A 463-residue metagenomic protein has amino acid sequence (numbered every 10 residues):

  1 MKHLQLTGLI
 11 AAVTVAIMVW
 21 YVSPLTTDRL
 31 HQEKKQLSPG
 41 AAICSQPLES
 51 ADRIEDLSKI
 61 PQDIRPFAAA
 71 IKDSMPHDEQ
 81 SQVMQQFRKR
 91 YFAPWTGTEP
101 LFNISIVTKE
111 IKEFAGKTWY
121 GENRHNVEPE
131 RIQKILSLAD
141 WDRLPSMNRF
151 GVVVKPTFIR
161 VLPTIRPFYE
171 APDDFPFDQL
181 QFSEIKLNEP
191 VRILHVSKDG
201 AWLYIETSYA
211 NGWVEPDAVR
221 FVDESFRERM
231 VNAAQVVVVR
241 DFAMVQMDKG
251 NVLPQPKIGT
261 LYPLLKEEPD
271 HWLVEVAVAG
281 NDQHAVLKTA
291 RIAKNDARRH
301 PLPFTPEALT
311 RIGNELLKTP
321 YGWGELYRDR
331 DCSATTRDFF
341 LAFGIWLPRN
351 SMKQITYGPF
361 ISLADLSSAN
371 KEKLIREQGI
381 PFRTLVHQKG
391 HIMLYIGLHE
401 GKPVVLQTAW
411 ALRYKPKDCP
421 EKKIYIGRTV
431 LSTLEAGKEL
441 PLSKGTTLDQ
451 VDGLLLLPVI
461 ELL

Functional and structural regions predicted by a protein language model:
M1-A12: N-terminal Sec-pathway targeting helices
R29-R160, R166-A171, P176, K186 (+6 more regions): Boundary regions of SH3-family modules and the immediately adjacent low-complexity/disordered segments in eukaryotic
L30-A51, A69, Y209-G212, D217-V237 (+2 more regions): Aromatic- and glycine-rich peptidoglycan recognition patches
F175-D178, K249, N295-H300, K318-Y327 (+1 more regions): Second-shell loop/turn segments in exported
E184, P348-P416: ...with weaker cross-activation on analogous glycine-rich loops/strands in unrelated enzymes
N188-V191, P256-L264, P381-V386: Loop/turn positions that initiate beta-strands
F221-V222, M244, D248-K288, T319-R330 (+1 more regions): Glycine-rich catalytic cores of cysteine/serine-nucleophile enzymes that process amide/ester linkages in cell-envelope
G313, W323-Q354: Active-site nucleophilic cysteine motif
